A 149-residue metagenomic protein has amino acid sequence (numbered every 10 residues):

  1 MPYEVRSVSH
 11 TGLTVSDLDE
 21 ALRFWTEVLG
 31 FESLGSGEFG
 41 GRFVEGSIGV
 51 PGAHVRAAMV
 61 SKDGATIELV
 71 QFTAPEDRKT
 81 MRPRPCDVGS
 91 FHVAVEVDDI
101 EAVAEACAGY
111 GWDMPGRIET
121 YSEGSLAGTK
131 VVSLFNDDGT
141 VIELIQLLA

Functional and structural regions predicted by a protein language model:
P2-E4, F43-V44, P75: Intrinsic disorder/low-complexity detector
P2-E4, L13, S36, V95 (+1 more regions): Vicinal oxygen chelate
S7, H54, D87-G89, G128: Exposed loop/turn and edge beta-strand positions of beta-sandwich/beta-sheet ligand-binding modules
V8, W25, V60, I67-V70 (+2 more regions): Short, structured motif recognition centered on aromatic/hydrophobic residues
T14-G64, A102, G109, S125-A127 (+1 more regions): Core segments of cupin and vicinal oxygen chelate
G41, D77-R78, I142-L144: Short loop/beta submotifs within extracellular cysteine-rich repeat domains
M81-C86: Long, charged/polar, surface-exposed segments that mediate recognition or autoinhibition
